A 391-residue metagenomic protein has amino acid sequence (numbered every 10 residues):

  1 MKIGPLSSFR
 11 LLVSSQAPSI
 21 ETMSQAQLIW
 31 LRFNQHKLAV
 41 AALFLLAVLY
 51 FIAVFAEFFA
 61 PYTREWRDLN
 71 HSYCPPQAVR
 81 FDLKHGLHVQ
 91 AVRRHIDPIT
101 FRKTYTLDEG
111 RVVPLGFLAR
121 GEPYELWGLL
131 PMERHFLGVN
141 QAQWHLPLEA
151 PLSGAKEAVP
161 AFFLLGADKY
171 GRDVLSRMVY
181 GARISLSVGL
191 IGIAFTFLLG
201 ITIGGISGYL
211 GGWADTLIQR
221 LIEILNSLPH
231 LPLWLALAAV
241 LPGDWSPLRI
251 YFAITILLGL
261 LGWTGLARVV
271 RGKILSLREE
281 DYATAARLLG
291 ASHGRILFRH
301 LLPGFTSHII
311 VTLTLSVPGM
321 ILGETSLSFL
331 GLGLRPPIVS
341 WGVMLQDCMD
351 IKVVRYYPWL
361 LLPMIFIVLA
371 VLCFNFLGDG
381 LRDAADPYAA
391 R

Functional and structural regions predicted by a protein language model:
K2-F197, I201, G333, P337 (+3 more regions): Gly/Trp-centered helix-boundary motif
A167-R391: Alpha-helical transmembrane segments of integral membrane proteins, especially multi-pass inner/plasma-membrane
